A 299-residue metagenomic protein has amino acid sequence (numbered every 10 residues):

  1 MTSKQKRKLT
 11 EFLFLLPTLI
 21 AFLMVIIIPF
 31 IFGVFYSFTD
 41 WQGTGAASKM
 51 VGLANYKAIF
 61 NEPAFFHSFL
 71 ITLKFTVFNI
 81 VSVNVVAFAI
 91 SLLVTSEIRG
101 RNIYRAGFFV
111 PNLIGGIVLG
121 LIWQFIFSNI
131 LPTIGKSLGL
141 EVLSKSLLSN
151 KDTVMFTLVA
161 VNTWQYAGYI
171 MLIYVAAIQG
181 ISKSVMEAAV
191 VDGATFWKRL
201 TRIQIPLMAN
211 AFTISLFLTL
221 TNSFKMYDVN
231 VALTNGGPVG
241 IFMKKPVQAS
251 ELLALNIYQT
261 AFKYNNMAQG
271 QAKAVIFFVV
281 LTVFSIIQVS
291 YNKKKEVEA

Functional and structural regions predicted by a protein language model:
S3-A299: A structural signal for multi-pass alpha-helical bundles of membrane permease subunits that mediate small-molecule
